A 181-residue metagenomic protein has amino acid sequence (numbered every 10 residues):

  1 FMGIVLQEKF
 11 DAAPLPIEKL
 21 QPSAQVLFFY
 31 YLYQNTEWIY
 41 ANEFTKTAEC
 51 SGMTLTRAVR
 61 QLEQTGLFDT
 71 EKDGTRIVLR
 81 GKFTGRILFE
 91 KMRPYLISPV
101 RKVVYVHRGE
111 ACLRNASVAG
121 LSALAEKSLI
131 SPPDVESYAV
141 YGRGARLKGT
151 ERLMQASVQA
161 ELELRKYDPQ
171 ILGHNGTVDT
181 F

Functional and structural regions predicted by a protein language model:
F1-V5, M92-F181: Long, low-complexity, charge-rich intrinsically disordered regions
G3-F28: Short alpha-helical segments that sit at the start of domains
P16-A24, Y40, E71-Y95: Short, cationic-aromatic polyanion-contact patches
Y31-N35: Short helix-to-turn junction characteristic of helix-turn-helix DNA-binding domains, especially the helix
T36-A48, V59: Short acidic, hydrophobic short linear motifs in intrinsically disordered regions
F44, L55-F68: Basic amphipathic alpha-helical segments that dock to polyanions
E63-G74, I130: A short, conserved structural fragment
